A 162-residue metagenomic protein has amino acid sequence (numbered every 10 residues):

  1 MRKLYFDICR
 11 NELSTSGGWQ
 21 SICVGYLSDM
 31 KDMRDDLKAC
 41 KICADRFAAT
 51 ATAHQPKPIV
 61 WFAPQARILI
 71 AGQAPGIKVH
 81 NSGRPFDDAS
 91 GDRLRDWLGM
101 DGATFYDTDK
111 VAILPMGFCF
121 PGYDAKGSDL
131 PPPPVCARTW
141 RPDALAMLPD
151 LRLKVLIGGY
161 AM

Functional and structural regions predicted by a protein language model:
Y5-F6, Y26: Aromatic (phenylalanine/tyrosine) cluster motif
L27-M162: A polyanion-binding, active-site-adjacent surface
